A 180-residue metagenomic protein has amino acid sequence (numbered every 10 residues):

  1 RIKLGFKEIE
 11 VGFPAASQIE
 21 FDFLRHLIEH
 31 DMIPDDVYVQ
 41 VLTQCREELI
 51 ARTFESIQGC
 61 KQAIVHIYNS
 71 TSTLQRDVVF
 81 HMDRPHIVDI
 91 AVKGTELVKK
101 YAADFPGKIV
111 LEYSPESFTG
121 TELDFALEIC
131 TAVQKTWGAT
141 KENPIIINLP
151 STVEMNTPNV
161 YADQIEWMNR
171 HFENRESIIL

Functional and structural regions predicted by a protein language model:
I2-E8, L24-P34, E47-I178: Alpha/beta enzyme core
F6-P14, V37-Q40: Divalent metal-dependent hydrolysis catalytic cores, especially in the metallo-beta-lactamase
F13-F23: Conserved Radical SAM active-site core
L42-R46: Beta-alpha junction/loop-to-helix N-cap segments that form part of ligand/metal-binding clefts
